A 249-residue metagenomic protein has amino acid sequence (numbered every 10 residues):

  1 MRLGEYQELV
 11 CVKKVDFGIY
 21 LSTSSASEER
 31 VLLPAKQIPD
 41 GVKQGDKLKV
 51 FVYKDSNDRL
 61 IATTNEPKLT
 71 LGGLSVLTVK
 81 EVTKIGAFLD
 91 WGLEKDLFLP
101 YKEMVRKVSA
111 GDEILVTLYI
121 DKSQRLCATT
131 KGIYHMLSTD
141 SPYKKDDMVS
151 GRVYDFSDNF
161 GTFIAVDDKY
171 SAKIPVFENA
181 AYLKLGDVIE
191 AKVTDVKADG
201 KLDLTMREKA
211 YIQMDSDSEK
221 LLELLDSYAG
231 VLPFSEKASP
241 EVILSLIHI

Functional and structural regions predicted by a protein language model:
M1-L3, D55-S75, K102-M104, T129-K145 (+1 more regions): Short boundary/loop segments of OB/S1/cold-shock single-stranded nucleic-acid-binding domains
L9-V12, G45-N57, L77-V79, D112-S123 (+2 more regions): Flexible glycine-rich surface loops and low-complexity tracts that mediate binding to linear polymers
F17-Y20, I85-F88, N159-I164, K201: Short aromatic-glycine-enriched beta-strand elements
E28-G41, K95-K107, Y170-Y182: Beta-strand/loop nucleic-acid-binding surfaces
T70-F98: Ordered, amphipathic secondary-structure segments that act as subunit-interaction surfaces in large macromolecular
Y154-D155, D217-V242: Short amphipathic alpha-helical interface segments
N159-I212: Long, low-complexity, charged/polar intrinsically disordered regions in eukaryotic proteins
I247-I249: Conserved small/polar residues in nucleotide/adenosyl-binding loops
